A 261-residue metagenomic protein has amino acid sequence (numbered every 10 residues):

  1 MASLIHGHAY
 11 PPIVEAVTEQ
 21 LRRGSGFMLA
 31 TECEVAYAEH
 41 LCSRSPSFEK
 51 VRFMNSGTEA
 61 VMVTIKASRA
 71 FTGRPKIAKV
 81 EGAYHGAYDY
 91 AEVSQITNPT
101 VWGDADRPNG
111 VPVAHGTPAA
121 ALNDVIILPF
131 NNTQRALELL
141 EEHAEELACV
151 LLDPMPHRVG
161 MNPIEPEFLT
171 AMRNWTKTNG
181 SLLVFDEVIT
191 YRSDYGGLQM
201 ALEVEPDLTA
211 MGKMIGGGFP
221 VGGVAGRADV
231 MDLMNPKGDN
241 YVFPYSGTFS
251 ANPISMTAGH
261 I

Functional and structural regions predicted by a protein language model:
M1-I261: Conserved N-terminal phosphate-binding loop of PLP-dependent enzymes in the Aspartate aminotransferase
